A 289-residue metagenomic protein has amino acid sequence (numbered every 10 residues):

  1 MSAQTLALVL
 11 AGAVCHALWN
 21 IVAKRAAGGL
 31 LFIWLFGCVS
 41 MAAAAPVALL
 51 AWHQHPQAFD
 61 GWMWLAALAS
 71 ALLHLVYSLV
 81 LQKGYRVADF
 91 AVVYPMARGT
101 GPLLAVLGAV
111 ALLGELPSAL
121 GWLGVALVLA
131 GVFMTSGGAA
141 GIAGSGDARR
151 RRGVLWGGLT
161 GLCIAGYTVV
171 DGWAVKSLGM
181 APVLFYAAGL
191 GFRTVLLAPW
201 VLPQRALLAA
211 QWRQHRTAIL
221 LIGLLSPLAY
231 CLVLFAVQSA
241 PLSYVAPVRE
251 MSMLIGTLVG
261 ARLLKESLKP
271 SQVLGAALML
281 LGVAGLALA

Functional and structural regions predicted by a protein language model:
M1-A69, V76-F90, G137-G158, L190-I222 (+3 more regions): Membrane-interface interhelical linkers
A11, C15, L73, T100-G101 (+4 more regions): MFS transmembrane alpha-helix packing/gate-lining sites
L18, V22, V80, L104-G108 (+3 more regions): Hydrophobic side-chain positions within alpha-helical transmembrane segments of multi-pass secondary transporters
A44, V106-V110, A119-A139, S271-L288: Hydrophobic transmembrane alpha-helices of multi-pass small-molecule transport proteins
P56-Q57, L113-S118, Q238-S239, A289: Membrane-interface helix caps and helix-loop-helix hairpins in membrane proteins
A69-H74, Y85-V132, L184-F192, L242-R262: Specific alpha-helical transmembrane segments that line the substrate/conduction pathway and gating interfaces
R149-V183: Selected transmembrane alpha-helices and immediately adjacent juxtamembrane segments of polytopic inner-membrane
I219-L221, V237-A246, L263-A289: C-terminal structured domain segments across diverse proteins
